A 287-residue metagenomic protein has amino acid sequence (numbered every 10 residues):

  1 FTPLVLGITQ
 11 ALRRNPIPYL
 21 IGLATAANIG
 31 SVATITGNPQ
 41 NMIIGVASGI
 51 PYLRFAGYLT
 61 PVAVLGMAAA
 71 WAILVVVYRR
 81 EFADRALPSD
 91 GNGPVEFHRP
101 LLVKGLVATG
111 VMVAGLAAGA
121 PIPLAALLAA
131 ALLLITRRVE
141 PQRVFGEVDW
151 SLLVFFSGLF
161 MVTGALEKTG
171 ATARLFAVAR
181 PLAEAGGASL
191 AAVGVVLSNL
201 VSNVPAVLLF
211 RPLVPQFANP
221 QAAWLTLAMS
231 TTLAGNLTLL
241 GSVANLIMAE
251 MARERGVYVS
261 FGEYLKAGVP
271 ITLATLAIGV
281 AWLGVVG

Functional and structural regions predicted by a protein language model:
F1-V32, I43, V207-M229, V259: Hydrophobic transmembrane alpha-helices that form the pore/transport pathway of multi-pass ion and small-solute
F1-V5, I35-N41, I122-L124, L200-F210 (+1 more regions): Transmembrane helix boundary and interhelical junction motifs in multipass membrane proteins
A11-I17, I21, A33, L53-F97 (+1 more regions): Juxtamembrane and boundary regions of transmembrane helices in multi-pass small-molecule transporters and channels
L23-T34, N92-V103, S151-L166, P270-L276: Small-residue-rich segments of transmembrane alpha-helices in multi-pass membrane proteins, especially helix faces
A24-T36, G115-G119, A192-A206, M229-L240: Transmembrane alpha-helix interface/packing and boundary motifs in multi-pass membrane proteins, characterized by
N41-R54, L87, T169-P181, P215-Q216 (+1 more regions): Membrane-interface helix termini and inter-helical loops of multi-pass transporters
M67-E140: Long, contiguous bundles of hydrophobic transmembrane helices that form the permeation core of multi-pass
A108-A222: Transmembrane helical segments that form the transport core of multi-pass membrane transport proteins
